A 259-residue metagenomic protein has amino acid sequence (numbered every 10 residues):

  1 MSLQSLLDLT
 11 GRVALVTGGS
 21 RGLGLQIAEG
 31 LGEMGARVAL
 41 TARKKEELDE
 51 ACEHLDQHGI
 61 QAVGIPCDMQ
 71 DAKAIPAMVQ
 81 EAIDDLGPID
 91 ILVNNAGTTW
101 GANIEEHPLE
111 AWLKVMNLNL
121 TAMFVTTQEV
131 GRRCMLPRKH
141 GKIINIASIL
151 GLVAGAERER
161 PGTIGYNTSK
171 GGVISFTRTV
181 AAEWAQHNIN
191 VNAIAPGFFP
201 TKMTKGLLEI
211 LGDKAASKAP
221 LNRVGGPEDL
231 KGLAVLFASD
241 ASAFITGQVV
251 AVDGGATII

Functional and structural regions predicted by a protein language model:
S2-L6, V153, V235, T246-I259: Short C-terminal tail/terminal secondary-structure segment of NAD(P)H-dependent dehydrogenase/reductase domains
S20-R21: Conserved glycine-rich cofactor-binding loop
K45-E46, P66-M78, L109, E228-D229: The beta1-alpha1 cofactor-binding region of Rossmann-like NAD(H)/NADP(H)-dependent oxidoreductases
N103-I104, P108-M116, T204, A215: Substrate-binding pocket helix/loop in short-chain dehydrogenase/reductase
T127, S169, T177: Active-site helix of classical SDR
S148: Residue(s) in the substrate-gating loop at a strand-loop-helix junction that position the organic substrate next
A185, N190, I245-G247: Short, small/polar-rich loop/turn modules that mediate ligand/substrate recognition or access, typified
